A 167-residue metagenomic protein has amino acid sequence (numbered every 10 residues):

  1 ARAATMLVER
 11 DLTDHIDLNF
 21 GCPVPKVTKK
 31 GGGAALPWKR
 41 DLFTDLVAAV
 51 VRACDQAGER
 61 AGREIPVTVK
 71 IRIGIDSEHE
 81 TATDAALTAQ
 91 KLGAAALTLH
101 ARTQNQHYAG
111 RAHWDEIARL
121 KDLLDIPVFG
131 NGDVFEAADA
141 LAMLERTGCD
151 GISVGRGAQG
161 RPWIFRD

Functional and structural regions predicted by a protein language model:
A1-D167: Flavin-dependent oxidoreductase catalytic cores
